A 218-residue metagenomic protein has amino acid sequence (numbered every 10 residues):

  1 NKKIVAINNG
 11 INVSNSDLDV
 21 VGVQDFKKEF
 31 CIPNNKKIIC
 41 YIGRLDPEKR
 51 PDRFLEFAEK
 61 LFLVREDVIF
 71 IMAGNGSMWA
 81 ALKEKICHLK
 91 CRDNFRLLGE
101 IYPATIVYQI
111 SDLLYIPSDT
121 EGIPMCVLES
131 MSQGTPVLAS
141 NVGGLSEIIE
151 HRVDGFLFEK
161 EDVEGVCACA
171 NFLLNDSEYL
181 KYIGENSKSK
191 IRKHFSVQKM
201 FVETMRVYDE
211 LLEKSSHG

Functional and structural regions predicted by a protein language model:
N1-V21: Donor nucleotide-sugar binding/catalytic pocket of nucleotide-sugar-dependent glycosyltransferases
D17-I32: A short helix/loop element that forms part of the nucleotide-sugar donor recognition site in Leloir-type
K28, G165, F172, Y179-H194 (+1 more regions): A short, well-ordered alpha-helix in the C-terminal region of glycosyltransferases
K37, Y41-K60, S77-K83, M125 (+2 more regions): A conserved mid-protein helix/loop that constitutes part of the nucleotide-sugar donor-binding site
E100, D119: Aromatic "clamp/platform" in nucleotide-sugar-dependent glycosyltransferases that forms part of the donor/acceptor
P136-A139, I149: Short hydrophobic beta-strand element within catalytic cores of glycosyltransferases and related nucleotide-activated
H151-R152, F156-V163, F172-S177: Conserved acidic donor-binding segment of nucleotide-sugar-dependent glycosyltransferases
V197-G218: C-terminal alpha-helical cap of glycosyltransferases
